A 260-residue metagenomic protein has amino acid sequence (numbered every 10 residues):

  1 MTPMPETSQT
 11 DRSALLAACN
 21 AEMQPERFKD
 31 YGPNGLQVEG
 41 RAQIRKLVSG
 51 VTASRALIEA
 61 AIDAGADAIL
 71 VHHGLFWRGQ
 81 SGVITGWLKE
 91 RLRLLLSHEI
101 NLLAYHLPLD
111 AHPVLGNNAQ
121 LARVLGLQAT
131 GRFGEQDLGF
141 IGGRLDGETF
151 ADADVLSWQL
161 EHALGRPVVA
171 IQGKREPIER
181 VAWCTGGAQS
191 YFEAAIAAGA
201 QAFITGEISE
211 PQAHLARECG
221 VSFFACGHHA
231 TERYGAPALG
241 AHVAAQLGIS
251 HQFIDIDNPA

Functional and structural regions predicted by a protein language model:
T2-A260: Active-site catalytic microenvironments in core metabolic enzymes, especially phosphate/sugar-handling
